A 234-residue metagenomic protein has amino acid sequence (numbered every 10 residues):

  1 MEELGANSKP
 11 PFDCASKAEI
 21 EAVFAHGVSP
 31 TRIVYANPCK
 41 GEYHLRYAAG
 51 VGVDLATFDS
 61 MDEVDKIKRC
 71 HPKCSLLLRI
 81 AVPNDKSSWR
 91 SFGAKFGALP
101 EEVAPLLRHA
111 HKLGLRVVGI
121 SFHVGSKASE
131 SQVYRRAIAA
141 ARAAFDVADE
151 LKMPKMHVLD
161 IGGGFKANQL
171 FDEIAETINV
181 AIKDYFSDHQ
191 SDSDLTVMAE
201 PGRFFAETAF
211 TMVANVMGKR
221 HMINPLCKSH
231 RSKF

Functional and structural regions predicted by a protein language model:
M1-V158, A181, F186, K219-R220: Active-site-proximal beta-alpha core segment in soluble small-molecule metabolic enzymes
S126, E130-F234: C-terminal active-site-proximal or functional interface alpha/beta core segments in diverse enzymes
